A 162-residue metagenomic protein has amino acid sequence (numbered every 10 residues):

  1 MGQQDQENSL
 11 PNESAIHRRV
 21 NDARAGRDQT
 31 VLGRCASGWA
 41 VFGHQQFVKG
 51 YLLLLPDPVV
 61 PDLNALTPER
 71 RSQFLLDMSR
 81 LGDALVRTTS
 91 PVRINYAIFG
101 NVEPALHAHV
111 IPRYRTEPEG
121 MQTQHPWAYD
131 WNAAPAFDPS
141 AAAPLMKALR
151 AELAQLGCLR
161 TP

Functional and structural regions predicted by a protein language model:
G2-P162: HIT superfamily nucleotide-processing domains
